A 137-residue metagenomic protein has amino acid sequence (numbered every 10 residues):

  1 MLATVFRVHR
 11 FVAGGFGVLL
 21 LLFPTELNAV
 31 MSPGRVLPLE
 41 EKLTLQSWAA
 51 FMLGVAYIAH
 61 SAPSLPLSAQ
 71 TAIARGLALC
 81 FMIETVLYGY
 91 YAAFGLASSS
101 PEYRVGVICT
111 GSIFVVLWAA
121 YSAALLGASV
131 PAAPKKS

Functional and structural regions predicted by a protein language model:
M1-G15: Cytosolic juxtamembrane helix and N-cap/initiation of the first transmembrane helix
V5-F6, E41-S47, Q70-L77, P101-G111: Transmembrane alpha-helices of multi-pass eukaryotic membrane proteins
F11-T44, A49: Hydrophobic transmembrane helix segments
G14-F16, E40-S64, G76-I83: Core segments of alpha-helical transmembrane spans in multipass integral membrane proteins
P63-Q70, L96-S100: Membrane-interface helix-boundary motifs at transmembrane edges
I73-Y91, G111-V115: Hydrophobic alpha-helical membrane segments
V86-V107: Membrane-helix boundary connector in multi-pass membrane proteins
I113-A132: Membrane-water interface at the C-terminal end of transmembrane alpha helices
